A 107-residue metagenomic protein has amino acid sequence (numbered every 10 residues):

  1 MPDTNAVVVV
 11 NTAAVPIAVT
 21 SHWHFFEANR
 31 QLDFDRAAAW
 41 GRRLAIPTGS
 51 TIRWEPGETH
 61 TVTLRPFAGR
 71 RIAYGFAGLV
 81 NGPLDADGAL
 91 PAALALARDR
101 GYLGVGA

Functional and structural regions predicted by a protein language model:
M1-P2, T12: Short, surface-exposed loop/turn motifs at beta-strand boundaries within globular domains
P2-A6, T59-T61: Intrinsic-disorder/low-complexity, polar/charged segments enriched in Ser/Thr/Lys/Arg/Asp/Glu/Gln
V7-P16: Asparagine-centered strand-capping/turn motif at beta-strand->loop junctions
P16-A38: Short acidic, flexible loop segments centered on an aromatic residue
F26, T48-G49, F76-A77: Copper-binding active sites and cupredoxin-like electron-transfer domains, recognizing His/Cys-rich ligand loops
L32-F34, L44, T48, L79-A89: Short alpha-helical interface elements
F34-R70: Intrinsically disordered, low-complexity Pro/Gly/Ser/Thr-rich segments with frequent PxxP/GP/PP motifs and embedded
T61-A107: Terminal connector regions
